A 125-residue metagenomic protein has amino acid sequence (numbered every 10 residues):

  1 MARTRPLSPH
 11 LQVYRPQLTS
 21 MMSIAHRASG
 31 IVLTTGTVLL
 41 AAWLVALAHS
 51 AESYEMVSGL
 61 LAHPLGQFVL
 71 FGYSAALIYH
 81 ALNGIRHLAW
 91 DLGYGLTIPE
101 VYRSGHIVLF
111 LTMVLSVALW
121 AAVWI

Functional and structural regions predicted by a protein language model:
M1-I125: Membrane-embedded alpha-helical bundles that constitute the cytochrome b-like, heme-associated redox core of multi-pass
